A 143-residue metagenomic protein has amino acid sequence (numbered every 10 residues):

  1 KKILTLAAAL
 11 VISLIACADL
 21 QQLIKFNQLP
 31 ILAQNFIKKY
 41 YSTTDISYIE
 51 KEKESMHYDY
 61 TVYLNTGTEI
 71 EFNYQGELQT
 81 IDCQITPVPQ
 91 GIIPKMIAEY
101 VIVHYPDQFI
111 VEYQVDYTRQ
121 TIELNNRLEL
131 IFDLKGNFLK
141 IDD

Functional and structural regions predicted by a protein language model:
K1-I24, I37: Bacterial Sec-dependent N-terminal signal peptides
D19-D143: Interaction-mediating elements
